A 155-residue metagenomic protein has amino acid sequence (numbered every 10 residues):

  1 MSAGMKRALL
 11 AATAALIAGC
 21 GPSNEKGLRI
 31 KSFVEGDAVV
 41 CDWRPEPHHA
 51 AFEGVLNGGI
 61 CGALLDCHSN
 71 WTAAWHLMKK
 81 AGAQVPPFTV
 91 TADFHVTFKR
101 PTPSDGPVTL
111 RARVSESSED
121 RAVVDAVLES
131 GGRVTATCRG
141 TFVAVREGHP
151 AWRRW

Functional and structural regions predicted by a protein language model:
M1-A11, P101-W155: HotDog/MaoC-like acyl-thioester-processing domains
M1-F52: Non-catalytic linker/capping segments at the edges of enzyme domains
G27, T91-D93, V123: Short coil/loop residues immediately preceding or within conserved phosphate-binding loops of NTP-utilizing enzyme
F33-E35, K99, V143: A structural detector for beta-sheet-dominated domains
V40-T72: A conserved, well-ordered hydrophobic junction motif at loop->secondary-structure transitions
W43-P45, F98, A144: Hydrophobic residues in beta-strands and at strand termini
A63, C67, F94-T97, A126-S130 (+1 more regions): Hydrophobic alpha-helical segments of small multi-pass membrane proteins
N70-T109: Hydrophobic beta-strand-centered segment that forms part of the acyl-chain substrate-binding groove
